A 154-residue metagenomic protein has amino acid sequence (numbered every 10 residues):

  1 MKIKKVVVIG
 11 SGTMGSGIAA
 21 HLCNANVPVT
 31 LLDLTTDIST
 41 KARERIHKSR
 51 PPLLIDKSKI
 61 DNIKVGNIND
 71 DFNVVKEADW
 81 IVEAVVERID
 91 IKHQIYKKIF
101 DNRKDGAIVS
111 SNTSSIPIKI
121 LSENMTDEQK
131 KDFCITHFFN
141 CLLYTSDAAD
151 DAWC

Functional and structural regions predicted by a protein language model:
M1-K48, N102: NAD(P)+-binding Rossmann beta1-loop-alpha1 motif at the extreme N-terminus of oxidoreductases
A19, S110, A148-A149: Small-residue (primarily alanine) positions within well-ordered alpha-helices, especially packing/interaction faces
P28, L34-A78, R88-I89: Conserved N-terminal Rossmann-fold NAD(P) cofactor-binding segment
D79, N124, S146-D147: Short beta-strand and adjoining strand-loop segment in the mid-core of the Rossmann-like NAD(P)-dependent dehydrogenase
V82: N-terminal Rossmann-like NAD(P) cofactor-binding module of classical short-chain dehydrogenase/reductase
V85-Y96: Glycine/threonine-rich flexible loop motifs
Q94-F139: Rossmann-fold NAD(P)-binding glycine/threonine-rich loop
Y144, A148-C154: Single conserved hydrophobic/aromatic residue that forms the stacking wall/gate of nucleotide- or nucleobase-binding
